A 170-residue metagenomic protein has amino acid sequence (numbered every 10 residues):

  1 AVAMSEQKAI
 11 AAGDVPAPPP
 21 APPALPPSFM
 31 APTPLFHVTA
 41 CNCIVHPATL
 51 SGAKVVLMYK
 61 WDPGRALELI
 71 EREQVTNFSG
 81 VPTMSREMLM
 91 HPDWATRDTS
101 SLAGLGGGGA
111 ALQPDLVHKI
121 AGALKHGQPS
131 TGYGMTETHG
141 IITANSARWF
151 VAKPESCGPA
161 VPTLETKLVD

Functional and structural regions predicted by a protein language model:
A1-A31, F36-T76, H91: Conserved AMP-binding/adenylation subdomain of ANL enzymes
A21-A24, D98-T99, A160: Short, flexible hinge/linker loops that cap or flank conserved catalytic cores
L50-A53, L67, R72-G80, L89-A152 (+1 more regions): Gly/Ser/Thr-rich phosphate-binding loop
R86: Glycine-centered loop/turn positions within well-structured domains that cap or flank conserved ligand/cofactor-binding
V151, E155-A160: Short Gly/Pro-enriched turn/cap motifs at secondary-structure boundaries
K167-D170: Conserved beta-loop-beta connector loops within the AMP-binding
